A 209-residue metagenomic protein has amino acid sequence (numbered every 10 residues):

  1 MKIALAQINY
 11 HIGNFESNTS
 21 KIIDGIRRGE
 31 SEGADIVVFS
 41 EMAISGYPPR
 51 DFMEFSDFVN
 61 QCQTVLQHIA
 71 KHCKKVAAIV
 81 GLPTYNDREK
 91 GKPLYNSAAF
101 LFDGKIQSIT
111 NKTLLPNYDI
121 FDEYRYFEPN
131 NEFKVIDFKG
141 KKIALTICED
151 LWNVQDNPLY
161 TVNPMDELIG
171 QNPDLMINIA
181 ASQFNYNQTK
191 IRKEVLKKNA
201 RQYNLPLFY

Functional and structural regions predicted by a protein language model:
M1-Y209: Enzyme catalytic cores with a strong preference for nitrogen-chemistry domains
